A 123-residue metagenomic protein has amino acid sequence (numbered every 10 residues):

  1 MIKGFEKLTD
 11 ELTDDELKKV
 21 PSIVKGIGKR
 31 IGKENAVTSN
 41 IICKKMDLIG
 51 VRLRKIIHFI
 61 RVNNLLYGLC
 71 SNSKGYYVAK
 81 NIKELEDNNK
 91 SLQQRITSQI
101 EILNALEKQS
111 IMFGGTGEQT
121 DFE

Functional and structural regions predicted by a protein language model:
M1-K25: Short alpha-helical segments that sit at the start of domains
I27-E34, I49: Short helix-capping/hinge SLiMs at alpha-helix to coil transitions
T38-K45: A short acidic, leucine-rich amphipathic alpha-helix
L48-F59: Short amphipathic alpha-helical interaction segments
R61-N64: C-terminal flanking helix
C70-K80: Minor-groove-contacting beta-hairpin "wing" of winged helix-turn-helix DNA-binding domains
N88-E123: Long, low-complexity, charge-rich intrinsically disordered regions
